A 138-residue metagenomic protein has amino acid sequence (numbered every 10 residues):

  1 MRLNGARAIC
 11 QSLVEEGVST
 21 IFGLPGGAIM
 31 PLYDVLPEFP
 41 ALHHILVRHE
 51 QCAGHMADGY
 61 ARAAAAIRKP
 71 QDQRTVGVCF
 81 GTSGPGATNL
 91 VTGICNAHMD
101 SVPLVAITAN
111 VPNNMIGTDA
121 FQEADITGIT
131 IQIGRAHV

Functional and structural regions predicted by a protein language model:
M1-H137: N-terminal alpha/beta PP-like core and its mobile active-site loop of ThDP/TPP-dependent enzymes
